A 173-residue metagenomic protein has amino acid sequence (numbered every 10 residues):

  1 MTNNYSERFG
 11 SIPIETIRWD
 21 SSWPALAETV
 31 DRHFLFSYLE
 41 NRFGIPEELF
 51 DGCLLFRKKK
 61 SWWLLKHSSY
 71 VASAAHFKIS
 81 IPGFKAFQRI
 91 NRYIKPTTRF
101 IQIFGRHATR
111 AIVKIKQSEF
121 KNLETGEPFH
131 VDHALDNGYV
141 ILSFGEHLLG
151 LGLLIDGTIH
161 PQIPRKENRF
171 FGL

Functional and structural regions predicted by a protein language model:
T2-L173: Polybasic, low-complexity RNA-engagement segments
